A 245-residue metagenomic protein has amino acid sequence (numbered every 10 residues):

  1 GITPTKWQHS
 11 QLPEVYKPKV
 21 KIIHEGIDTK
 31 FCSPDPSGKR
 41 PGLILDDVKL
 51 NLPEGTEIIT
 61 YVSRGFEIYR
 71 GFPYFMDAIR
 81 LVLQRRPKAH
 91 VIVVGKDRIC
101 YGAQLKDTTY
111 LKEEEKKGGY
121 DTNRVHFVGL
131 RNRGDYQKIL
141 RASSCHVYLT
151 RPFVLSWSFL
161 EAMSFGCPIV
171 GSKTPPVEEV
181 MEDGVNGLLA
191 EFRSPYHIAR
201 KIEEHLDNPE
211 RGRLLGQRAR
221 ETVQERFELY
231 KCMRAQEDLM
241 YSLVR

Functional and structural regions predicted by a protein language model:
I2, D47-R70, M76-R80, I92: Conserved donor-binding/catalytic core segment of Leloir-type glycosyltransferases
W7, G26: Carbohydrate-associated surface elements
G95, L105-G134: Nucleotide-activated donor-binding/catalytic signature segment of Leloir-type glycosyltransferases, i.e., the conserved
L130, K138-S143: Short alpha-helical donor nucleotide-sugar binding micro-motif in glycosyltransferases
R141-V154, C167: Acidic donor-binding loop of glycosyltransferase active sites
P168-G171, M181: Short hydrophobic beta-strand element within catalytic cores of glycosyltransferases and related nucleotide-activated
D183-G184, L188-P195, E204-E210: Conserved acidic donor-binding segment of nucleotide-sugar-dependent glycosyltransferases
H197, E204, R211-R226, C232-D238: A short, well-ordered alpha-helix in the C-terminal region of glycosyltransferases
